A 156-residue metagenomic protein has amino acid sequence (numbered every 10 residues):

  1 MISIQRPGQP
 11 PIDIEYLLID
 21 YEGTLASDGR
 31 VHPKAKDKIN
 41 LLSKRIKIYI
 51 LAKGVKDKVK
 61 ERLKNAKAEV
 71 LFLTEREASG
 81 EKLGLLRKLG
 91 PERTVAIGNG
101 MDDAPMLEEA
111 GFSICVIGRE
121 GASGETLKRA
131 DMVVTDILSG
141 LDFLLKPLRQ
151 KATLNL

Functional and structural regions predicted by a protein language model:
M1-I19, L156: Non-catalytic pre-domain segments flanking phosphatase-related domains
R6, D28-I46, S79-G80: Short, acidic loop-to-helix structural element flanking the phosphoryl-transfer center in phosphate-processing enzymes
L17, I48, E69, T94-A96 (+2 more regions): Short, well-ordered beta-strand core segments
I39-L63: Substrate-recognition element of Asp-dependent hydrolases with the DxDx(T/V) motif
D57-T94: Substrate-recognition "cap/lid" segment bordering the active-site pocket of phosphatases
L73-G80, I117-A122, L138-G140: Short, acidic/turn-prone active-site loops that include or flank metal/cofactor- and phosphate-binding residues
V95-M132: Acidic, Mg2+-coordinating phosphoryl-transfer loop and its flanking beta/alpha structural elements, shared across
